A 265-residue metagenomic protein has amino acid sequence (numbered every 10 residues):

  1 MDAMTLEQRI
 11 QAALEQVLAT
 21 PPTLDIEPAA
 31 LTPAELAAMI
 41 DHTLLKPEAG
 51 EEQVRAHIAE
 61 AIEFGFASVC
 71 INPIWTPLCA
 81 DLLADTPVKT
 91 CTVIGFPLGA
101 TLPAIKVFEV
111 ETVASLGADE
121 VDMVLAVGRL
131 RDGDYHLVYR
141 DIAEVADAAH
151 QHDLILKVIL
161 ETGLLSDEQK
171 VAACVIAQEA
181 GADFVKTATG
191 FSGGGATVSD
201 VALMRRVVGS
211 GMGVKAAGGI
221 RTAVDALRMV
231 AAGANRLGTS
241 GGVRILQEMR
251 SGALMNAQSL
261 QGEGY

Functional and structural regions predicted by a protein language model:
M1-I40: Charged, compositionally biased N-terminal leader segments and the immediate start of the first structured element
L24-F64, I74-V214, T222-I245, M255 (+1 more regions): Alpha/beta enzyme core
A217: Short hydrophobic "strand-cap" motifs at the C-terminus of beta-strands
Q247-R250: Accessory recognition modules or surfaces
